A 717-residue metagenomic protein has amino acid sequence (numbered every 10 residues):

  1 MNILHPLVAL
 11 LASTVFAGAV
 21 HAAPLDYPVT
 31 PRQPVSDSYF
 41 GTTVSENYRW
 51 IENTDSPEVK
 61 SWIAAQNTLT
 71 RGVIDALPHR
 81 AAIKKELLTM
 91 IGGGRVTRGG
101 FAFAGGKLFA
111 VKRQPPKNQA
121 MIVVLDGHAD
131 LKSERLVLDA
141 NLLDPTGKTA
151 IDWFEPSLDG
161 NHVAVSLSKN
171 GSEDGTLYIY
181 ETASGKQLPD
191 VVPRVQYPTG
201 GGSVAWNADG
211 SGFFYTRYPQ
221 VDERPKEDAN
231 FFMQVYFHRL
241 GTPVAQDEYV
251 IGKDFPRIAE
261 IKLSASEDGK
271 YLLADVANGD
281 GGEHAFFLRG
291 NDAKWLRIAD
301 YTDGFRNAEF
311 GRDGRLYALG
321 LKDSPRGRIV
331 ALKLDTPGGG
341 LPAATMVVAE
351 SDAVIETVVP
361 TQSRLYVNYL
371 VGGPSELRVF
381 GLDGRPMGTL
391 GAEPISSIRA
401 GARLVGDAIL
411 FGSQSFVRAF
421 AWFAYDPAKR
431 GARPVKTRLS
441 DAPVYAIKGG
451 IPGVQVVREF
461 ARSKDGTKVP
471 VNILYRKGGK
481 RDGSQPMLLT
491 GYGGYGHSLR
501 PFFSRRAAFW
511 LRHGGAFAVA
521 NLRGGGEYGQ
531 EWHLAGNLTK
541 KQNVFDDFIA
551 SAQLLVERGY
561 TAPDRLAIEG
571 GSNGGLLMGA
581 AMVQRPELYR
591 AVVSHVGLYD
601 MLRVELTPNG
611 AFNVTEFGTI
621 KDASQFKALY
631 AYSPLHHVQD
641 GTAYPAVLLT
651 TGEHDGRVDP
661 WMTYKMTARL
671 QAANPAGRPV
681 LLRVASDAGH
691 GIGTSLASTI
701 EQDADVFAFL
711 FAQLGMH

Functional and structural regions predicted by a protein language model:
P57, S61-E155, S166, A259-G311 (+8 more regions): Non-catalytic accessory segments flanking enzyme active sites
R113-A120, D144-K148, L167-T176, V192-T199 (+7 more regions): A flexible loop/linker signature enriched in serine peptidases of the S9 family
V124-D126, Y178-T182, A229-G241, F286-N291 (+2 more regions): Beta-propeller blade signature
E134, A140, A183-Q196, T242-D254 (+3 more regions): Blade-edge beta-strand/turn elements of extracellular beta-propeller and related beta-sheet repeat scaffolds
E134-S203, G210: A conserved hydrophobic secondary-structure block that centers on an alpha-helix together with its immediately flanking
N141-F154, S166-G171, K186, V191 (+7 more regions): Cap/lid segment of the alpha/beta-hydrolase catalytic domain
K253-G327, L332-L341, A349-E350, R364 (+2 more regions): Long hydrophobic segments that form regular secondary structure
V519-H717: Active-site-proximal cap/loop segments of hydrolase catalytic domains
